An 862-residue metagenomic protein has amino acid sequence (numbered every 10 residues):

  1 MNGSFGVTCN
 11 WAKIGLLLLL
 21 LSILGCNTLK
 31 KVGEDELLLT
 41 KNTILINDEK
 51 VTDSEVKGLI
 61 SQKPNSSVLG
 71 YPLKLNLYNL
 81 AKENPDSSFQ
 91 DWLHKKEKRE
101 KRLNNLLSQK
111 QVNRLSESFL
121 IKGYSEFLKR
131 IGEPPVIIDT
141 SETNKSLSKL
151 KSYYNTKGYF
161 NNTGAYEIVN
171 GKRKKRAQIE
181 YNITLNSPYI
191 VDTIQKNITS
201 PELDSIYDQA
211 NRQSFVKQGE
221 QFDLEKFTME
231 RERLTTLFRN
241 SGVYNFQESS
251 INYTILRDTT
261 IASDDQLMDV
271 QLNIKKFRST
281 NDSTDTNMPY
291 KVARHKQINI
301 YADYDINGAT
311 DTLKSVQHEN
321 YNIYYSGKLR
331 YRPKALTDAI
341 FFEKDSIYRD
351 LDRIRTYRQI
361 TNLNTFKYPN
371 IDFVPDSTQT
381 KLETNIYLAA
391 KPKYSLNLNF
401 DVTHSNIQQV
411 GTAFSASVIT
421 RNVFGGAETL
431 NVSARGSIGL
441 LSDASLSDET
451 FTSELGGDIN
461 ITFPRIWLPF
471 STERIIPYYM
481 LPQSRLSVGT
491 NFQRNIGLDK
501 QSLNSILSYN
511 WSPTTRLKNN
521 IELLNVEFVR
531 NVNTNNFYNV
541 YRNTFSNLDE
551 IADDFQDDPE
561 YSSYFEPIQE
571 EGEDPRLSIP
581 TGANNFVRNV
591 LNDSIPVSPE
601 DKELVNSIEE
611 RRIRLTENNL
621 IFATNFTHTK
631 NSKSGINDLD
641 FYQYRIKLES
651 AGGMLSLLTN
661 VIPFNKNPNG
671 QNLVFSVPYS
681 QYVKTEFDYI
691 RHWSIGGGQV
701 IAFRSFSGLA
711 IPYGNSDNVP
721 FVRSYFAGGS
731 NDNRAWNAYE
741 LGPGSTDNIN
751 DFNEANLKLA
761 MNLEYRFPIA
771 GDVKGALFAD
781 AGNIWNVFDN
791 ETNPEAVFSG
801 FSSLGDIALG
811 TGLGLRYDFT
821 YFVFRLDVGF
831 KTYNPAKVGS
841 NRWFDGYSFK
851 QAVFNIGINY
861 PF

Functional and structural regions predicted by a protein language model:
S22-G25: C-terminal motif of bacterial Sec signal peptides marking the signal peptidase cleavage site
N27-N362, R494: Interaction-mediating elements
K275, E343, V374, A389 (+15 more regions): Outer-membrane beta-barrel pore domains and translocons
S283, N287-I476, P599, R611-D640: Outer-membrane beta-barrel initiation region
Y321, T403-I407, E522-V529, N533-F767 (+2 more regions): C-terminal outer-membrane beta-barrel translocator/porin domains of Gram-negative envelope proteins and their
F366-P369, Y394-L396, N422-L430, R465-S471 (+6 more regions): Repeated loop/turn-to-beta-strand initiation elements of outer-membrane beta-barrel proteins
L382, V410-A416, S453-I459, S484 (+9 more regions): Hydrophobic, lipid-facing positions within transmembrane beta-strands of outer-membrane proteins
Y817-Y821, S848-F862: Outer-membrane beta-barrel "beta-signal"
